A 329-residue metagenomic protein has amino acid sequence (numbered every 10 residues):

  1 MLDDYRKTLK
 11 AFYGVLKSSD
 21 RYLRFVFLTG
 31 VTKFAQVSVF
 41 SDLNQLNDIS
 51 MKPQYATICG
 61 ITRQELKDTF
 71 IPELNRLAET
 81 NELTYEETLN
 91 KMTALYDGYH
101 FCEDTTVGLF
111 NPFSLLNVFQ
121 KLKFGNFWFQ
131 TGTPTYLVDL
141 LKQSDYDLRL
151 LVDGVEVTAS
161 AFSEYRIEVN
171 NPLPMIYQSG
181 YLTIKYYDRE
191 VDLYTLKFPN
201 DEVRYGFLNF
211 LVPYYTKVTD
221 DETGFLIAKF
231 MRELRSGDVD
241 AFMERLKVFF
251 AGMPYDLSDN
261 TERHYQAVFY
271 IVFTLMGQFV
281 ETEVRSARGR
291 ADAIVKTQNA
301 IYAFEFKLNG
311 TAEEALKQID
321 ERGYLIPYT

Functional and structural regions predicted by a protein language model:
M1-T261, M276: Phosphate-binding site recognition
G14, S18, L275-Q278, E321-Y328: Conserved helix-loop functional segments at active or binding sites
F27-T29, K185-Y187, P199, E281-E283 (+2 more regions): Generic beta-strand/beta-sheet core signal
E190-D192, A287-R290: Short acidic/glycine-enriched loop/turn segments that link adjacent beta-strands
F269, A291-L308, R322: Conserved catalytic cores of phosphodiester-cleaving nucleases, focusing on short active-site segments
V272-S286: A short acidic/basic microdomain associated with nuclease active sites
L308-T329: Catalytic cores of nucleic-acid endonucleases
